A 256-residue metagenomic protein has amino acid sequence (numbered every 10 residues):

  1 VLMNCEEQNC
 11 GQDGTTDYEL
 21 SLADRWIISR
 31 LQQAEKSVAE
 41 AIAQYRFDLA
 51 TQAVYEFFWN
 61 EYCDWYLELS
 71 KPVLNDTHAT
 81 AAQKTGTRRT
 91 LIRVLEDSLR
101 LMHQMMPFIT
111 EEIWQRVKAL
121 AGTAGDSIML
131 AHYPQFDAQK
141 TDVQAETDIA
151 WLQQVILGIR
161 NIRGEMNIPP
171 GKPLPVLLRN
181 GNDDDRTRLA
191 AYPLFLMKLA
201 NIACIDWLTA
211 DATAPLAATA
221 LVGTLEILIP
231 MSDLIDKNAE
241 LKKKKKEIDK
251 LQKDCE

Functional and structural regions predicted by a protein language model:
V1-E256: Feature 926 captures the class I aminoacyl-tRNA synthetase adenylation module centered on the KMSKS loop
